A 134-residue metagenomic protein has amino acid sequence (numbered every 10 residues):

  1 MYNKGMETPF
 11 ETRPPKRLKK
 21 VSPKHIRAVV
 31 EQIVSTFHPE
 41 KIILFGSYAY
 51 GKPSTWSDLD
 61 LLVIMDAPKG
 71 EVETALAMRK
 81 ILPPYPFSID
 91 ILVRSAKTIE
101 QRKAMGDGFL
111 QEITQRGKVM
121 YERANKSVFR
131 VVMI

Functional and structural regions predicted by a protein language model:
M1-K41, Y50-T55, D66-I134: Catalytic core of pol beta-like nucleotidyltransferases
F45-S47: Glycine-rich beta-strand-to-loop/alpha-helix junction loops that act as flexible
S57-L59: Short, conserved active-site loops that position catalytic residues or coordinate cofactors/metal ions across diverse
L62-I64: Short hydrophobic/aromatic beta-strand micro-patches that form the beta-sheet surface supporting nucleotide- or nucleic
